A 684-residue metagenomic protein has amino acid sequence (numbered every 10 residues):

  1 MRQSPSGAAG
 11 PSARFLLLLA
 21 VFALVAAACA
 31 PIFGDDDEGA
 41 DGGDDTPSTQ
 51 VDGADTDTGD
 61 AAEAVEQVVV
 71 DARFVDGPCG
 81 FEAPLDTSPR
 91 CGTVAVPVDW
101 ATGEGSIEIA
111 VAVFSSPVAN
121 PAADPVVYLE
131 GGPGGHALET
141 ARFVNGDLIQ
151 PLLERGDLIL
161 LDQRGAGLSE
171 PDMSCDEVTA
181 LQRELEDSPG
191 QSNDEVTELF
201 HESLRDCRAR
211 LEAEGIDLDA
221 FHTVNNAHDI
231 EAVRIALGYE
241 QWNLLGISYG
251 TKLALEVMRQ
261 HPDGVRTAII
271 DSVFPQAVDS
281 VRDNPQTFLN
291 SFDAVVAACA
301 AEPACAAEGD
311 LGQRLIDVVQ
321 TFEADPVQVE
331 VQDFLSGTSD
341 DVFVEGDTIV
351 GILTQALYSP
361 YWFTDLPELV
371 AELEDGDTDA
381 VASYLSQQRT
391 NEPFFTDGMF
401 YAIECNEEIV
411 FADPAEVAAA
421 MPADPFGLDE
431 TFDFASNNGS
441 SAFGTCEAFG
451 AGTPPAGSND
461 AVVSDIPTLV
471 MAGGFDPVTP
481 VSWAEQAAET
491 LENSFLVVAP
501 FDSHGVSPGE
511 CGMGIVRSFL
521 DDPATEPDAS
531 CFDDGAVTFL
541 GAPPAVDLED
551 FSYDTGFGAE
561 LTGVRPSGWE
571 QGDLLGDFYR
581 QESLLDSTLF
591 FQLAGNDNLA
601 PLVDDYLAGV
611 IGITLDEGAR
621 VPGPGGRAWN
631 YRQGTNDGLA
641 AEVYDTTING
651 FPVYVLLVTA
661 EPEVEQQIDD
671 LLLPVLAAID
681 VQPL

Functional and structural regions predicted by a protein language model:
Q3-L16: Bacterial N-terminal signal peptides that target proteins for export
L17, A40-D41, T46, A542-S587 (+4 more regions): N-terminal targeting sequences that direct proteins away from the cytosol to non-cytosolic compartments
A26-A28: C-terminal motif of bacterial Sec signal peptides marking the signal peptidase cleavage site
A30-F33: Bacterial signal peptide processing site
P47-G59: Extracellular mucin-like PTS domains
A61-T348, A402, E408-A545: Gly/Pro-rich cap/lid or specificity-loop segments adjacent to the active site
R580-L607, V643, V655: A short acidic-to-branched-hydrophobic micro-motif
Y606-T659: Signature of long, low-cysteine stretches enriched in small and polar/charged residues
